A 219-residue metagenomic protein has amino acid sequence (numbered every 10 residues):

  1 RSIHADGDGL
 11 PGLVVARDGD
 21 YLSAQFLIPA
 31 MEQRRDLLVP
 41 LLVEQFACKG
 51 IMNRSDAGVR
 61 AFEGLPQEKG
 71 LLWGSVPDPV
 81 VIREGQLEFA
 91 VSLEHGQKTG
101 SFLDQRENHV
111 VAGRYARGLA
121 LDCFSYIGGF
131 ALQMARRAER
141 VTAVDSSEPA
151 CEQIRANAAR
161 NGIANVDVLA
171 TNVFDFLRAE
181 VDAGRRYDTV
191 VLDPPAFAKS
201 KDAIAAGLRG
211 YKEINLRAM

Functional and structural regions predicted by a protein language model:
R1-I3, M219: Short intrinsically disordered, low-complexity coil segments enriched in acidic
I3-A16, E32-S101: Non-catalytic substrate-recognition/targeting regions of SAM-dependent transferases
D18-D20, A135: Short, flexible turn/loop "capping" segments at secondary-structure junctions
Y21-F26: Carbohydrate-binding surface patches
G74-M219: Rossmann-like S-adenosyl-L-methionine
